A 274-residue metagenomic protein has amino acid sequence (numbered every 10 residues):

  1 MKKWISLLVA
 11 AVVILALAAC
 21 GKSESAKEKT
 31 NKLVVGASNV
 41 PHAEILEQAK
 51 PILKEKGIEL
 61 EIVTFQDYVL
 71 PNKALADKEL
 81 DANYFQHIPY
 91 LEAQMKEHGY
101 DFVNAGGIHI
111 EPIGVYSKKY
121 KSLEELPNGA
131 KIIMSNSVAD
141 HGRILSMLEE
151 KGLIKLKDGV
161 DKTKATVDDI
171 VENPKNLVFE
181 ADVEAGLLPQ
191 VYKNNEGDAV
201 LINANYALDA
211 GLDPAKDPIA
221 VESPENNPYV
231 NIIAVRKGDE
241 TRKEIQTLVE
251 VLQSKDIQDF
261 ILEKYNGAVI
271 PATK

Functional and structural regions predicted by a protein language model:
L15-A19: C-terminal motif of bacterial Sec signal peptides marking the signal peptidase cleavage site
E28-V40, I58-T64, K131-I132: Short, well-ordered beta-strand elements
N39-E61, L70, A74: Short, polar/charged alpha-helical segment
V63-K73, D161-Q190: Short helix-initiation/N-cap motifs at beta->coil->alpha
A76-Q86, A130, L153, K175-L177 (+1 more regions): Alpha-to-beta junction loops
A105-I154, Q258: A conserved helix-loop-strand patch within extracytoplasmic ligand-binding domains of the periplasmic binding
G107-S117, L208-E250, P271-K274: Periplasmic-binding protein-like
G142-E149, L252-A272: Periplasmic-binding protein-like
